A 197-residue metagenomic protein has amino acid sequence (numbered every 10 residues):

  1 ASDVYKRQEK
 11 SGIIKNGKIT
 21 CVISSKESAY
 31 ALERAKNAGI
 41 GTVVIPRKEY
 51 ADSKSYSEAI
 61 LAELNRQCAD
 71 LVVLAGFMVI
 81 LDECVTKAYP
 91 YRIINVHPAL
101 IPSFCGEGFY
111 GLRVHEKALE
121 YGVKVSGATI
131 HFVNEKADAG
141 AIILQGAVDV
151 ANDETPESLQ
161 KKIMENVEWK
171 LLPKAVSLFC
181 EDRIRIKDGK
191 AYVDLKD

Functional and structural regions predicted by a protein language model:
A1-Y5: Short, small-residue-biased leader/transition segments that mark boundaries at the very start of proteins
K6, E33-K36, K54, Y91 (+1 more regions): A broad, low-specificity signal for short, low-complexity segments enriched in glycine/proline and polar/charged
Q8-I13, G108: Active-site catalytic pocket residues across diverse enzymes, especially alpha/beta-hydrolases
I13-A62, R66-C68: N-terminal glycine-/serine-/threonine-rich beta1-alpha1-beta2 phosphate-ribose binding loop of Rossmann-like
T20-K26, F179, D188-K190: Short secondary-structure junction/hinge motifs that connect adjacent elements
L71, A75-G189: Donor/substrate-binding cores of folate-linked one-carbon enzymes
K187-D197: Short, basic/aromatic-enriched C-terminal tail that caps enzymatic domains
